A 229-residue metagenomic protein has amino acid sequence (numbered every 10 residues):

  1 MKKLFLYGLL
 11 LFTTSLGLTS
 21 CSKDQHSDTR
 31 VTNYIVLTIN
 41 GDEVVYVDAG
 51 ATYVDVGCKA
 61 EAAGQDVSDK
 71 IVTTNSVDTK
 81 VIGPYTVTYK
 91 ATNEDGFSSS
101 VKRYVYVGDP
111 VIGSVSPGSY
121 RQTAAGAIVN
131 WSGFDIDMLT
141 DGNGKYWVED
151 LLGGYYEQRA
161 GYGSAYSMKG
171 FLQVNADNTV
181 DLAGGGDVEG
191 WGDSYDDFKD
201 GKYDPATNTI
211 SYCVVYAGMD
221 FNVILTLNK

Functional and structural regions predicted by a protein language model:
K2-D42, I112: Bacterial Sec-dependent N-terminal signal peptides
D24-Q25, V31, F97-R103, F221: Extracellular and select intracellular beta-sandwich modules with Ser/Thr-enriched, small-residue motifs on
N33-Q65, L152: Solvent-exposed, low-complexity, repeat-rich "mucin-like" stalks and linkers
D55-V56, V87, V101-R103: Hydrophobic residues positioned within well-ordered beta-strands of beta-sheet architectures
E61, K90-T92, T123, V215: A generic structural motif
Q65-S98, V107-G108: Serine/threonine-rich, repeat-prone extracellular segments and beta-strand-based repeat modules of secreted/surface
R103-V111: Interdomain boundary/hinge segments at the C-termini of tandem beta-sandwich modules
V111-K229: Ser/Thr/Gly/Pro-rich, low-complexity flexible regions
